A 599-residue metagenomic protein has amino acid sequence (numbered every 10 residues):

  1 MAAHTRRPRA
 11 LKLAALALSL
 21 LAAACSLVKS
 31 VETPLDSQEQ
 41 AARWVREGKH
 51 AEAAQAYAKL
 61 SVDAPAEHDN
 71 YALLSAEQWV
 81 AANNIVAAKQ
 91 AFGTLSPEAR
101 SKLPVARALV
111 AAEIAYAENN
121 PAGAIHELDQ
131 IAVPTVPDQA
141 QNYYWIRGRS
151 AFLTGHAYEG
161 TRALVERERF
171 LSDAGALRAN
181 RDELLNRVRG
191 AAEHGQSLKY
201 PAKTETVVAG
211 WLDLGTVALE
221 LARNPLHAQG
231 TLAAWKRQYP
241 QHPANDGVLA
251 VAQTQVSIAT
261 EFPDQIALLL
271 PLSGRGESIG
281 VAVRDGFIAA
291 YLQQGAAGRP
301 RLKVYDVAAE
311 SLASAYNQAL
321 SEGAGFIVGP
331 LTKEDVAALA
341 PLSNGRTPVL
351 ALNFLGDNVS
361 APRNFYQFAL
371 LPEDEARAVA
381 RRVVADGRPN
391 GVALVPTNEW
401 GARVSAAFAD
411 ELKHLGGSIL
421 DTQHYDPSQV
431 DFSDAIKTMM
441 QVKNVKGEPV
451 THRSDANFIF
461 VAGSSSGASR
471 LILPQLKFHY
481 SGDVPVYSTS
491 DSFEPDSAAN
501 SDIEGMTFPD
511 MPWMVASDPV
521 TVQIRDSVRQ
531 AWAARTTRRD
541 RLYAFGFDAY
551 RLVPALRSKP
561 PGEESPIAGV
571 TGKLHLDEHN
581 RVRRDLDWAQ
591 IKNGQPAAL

Functional and structural regions predicted by a protein language model:
A22-Q40: Bacterial Sec signal peptide processing site at the extreme N-terminus
S26-V31, A58-E67, G93-L103, D129-D138 (+5 more regions): Solenoid-like repeat scaffolds
K102, S278-V283, Q293, A297-N358: Beta-alpha junction/loop-to-helix N-cap segments that form part of ligand/metal-binding clefts
Y158-A252, S257, F262, R299 (+1 more regions): Extended repeat-based interaction scaffolds and adjacent low-complexity, acidic/S/T/P-biased segments that form broad
L320-T332, V349-L352, N390-P396, K446-A468 (+1 more regions): Periplasmic-binding protein-like
F365-H424: An alpha-beta-alpha
L370, A456, L473-F545: Extracellular/periplasmic periplasmic-binding protein-like sensory domains
S527-A598: Segments of small-molecule ligand-sensing domains
